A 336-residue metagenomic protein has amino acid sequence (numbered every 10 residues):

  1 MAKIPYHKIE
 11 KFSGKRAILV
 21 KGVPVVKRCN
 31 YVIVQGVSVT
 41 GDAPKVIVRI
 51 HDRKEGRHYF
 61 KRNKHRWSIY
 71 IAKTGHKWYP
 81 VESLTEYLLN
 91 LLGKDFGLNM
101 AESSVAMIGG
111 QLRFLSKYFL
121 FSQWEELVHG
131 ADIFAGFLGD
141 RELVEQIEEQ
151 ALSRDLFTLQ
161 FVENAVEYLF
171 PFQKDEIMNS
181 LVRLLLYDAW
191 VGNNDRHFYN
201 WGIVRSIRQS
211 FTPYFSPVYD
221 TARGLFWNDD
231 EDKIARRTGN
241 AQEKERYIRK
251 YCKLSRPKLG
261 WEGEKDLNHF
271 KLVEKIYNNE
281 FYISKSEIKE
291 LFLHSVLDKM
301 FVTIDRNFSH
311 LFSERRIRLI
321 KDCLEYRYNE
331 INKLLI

Functional and structural regions predicted by a protein language model:
A2-R28: Juxta-kinase regulatory segment immediately upstream of eukaryotic protein kinase catalytic domains
K21-Q146: Conserved ATP-binding subdomain of kinase catalytic cores across diverse folds
G75-K77, F172-K174, G260: Short, contiguous strand/loop micro-motifs
V81-E82, K94, F157-D230: Conserved kinase catalytic-core segment
L88, R183-V191, D322-Y326: Short, hydrophobic/amphipathic alpha-helical patches that form generic packing surfaces within helical domains
I108, N179-L181, S295: Solvent-exposed loop and beta-edge segments used for protein-protein assembly and interaction
L120-L185, S210, R306-N307: ATP-dependent phospho-/nucleotidyl transfer catalytic cores
I207-I336: C-terminal catalytic region of ATP-dependent kinase domains
